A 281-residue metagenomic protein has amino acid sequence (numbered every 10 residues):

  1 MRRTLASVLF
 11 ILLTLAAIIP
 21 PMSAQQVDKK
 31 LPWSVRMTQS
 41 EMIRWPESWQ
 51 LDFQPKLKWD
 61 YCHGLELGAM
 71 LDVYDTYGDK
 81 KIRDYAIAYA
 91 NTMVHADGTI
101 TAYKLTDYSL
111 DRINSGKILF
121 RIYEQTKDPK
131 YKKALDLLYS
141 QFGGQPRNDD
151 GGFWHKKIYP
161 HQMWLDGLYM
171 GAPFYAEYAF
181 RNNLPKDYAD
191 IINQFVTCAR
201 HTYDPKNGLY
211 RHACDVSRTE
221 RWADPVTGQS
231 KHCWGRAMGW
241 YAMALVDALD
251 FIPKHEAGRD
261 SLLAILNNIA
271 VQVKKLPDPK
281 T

Functional and structural regions predicted by a protein language model:
V8-P20: Bacterial N-terminal signal peptides
S23-V94, P129-L137, Q145, D149-D150: Low-complexity, Ser/Thr/Pro/Gly-enriched N-terminal "stalk/linker" regions
Q50-L57, L65-L71, S109-I122, F153-G167 (+2 more regions): Carbohydrate-binding/catalytic loop surfaces
G64-K80, N114-D128, A172-L184, W240-G258: Well-ordered alpha-helical scaffold segments within catalytic/enzyme domains
I87-E124: Blade-loop segments of beta-propeller domains
Y131-M170: Asp-box/WD-like beta-propeller blade repeats and closely related beta-sheet repeat scaffolds
K186-V246: Loop-centered beta-sheet repeat module
